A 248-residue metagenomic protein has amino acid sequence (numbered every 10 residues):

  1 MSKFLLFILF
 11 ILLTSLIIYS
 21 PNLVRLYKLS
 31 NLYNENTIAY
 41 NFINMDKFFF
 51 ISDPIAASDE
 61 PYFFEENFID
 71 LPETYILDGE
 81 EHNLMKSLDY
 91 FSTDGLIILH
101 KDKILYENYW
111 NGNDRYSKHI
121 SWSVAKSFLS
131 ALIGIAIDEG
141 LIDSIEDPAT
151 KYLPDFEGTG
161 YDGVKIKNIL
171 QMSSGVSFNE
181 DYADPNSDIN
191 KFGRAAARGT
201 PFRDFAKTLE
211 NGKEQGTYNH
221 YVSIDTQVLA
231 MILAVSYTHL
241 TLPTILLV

Functional and structural regions predicted by a protein language model:
S2-N113, I142, A197-T200, K207: N-terminal leader/targeting segments and the immediately adjacent pre-domain N-terminus
E80, L84, I145, D162-I166 (+3 more regions): Stable alpha-helical elements in mature extracytoplasmic
D102, I120-I145, I169, L229-L233: Active-site SXXK
K103-N108, D147-K151, P185-E214, L240: Short, charged, amphipathic alpha-helices and their helix-cap/turn boundaries
S123, I142-G160, S177: Short, glycine/proline-biased beta-turn/loop segments that scaffold the active-site neighborhood
G160-Y182: Short helix- or helix-capping micro-motifs that position conserved polar/aromatic residues at function-defining sites
E214-Y221: Solvent-exposed loop and edge beta-strand segments that line ligand/cofactor-binding and catalytic clefts
T238-T244: Conserved small/polar residues in nucleotide/adenosyl-binding loops
